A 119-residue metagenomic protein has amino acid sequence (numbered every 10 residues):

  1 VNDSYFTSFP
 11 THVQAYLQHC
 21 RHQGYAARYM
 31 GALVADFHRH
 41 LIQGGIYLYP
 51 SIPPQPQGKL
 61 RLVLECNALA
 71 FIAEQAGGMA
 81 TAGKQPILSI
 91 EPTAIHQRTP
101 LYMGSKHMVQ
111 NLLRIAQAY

Functional and structural regions predicted by a protein language model:
V1-Y119: IMPase-like, lithium-sensitive Mg2+-dependent phosphomonoesterase catalytic core
